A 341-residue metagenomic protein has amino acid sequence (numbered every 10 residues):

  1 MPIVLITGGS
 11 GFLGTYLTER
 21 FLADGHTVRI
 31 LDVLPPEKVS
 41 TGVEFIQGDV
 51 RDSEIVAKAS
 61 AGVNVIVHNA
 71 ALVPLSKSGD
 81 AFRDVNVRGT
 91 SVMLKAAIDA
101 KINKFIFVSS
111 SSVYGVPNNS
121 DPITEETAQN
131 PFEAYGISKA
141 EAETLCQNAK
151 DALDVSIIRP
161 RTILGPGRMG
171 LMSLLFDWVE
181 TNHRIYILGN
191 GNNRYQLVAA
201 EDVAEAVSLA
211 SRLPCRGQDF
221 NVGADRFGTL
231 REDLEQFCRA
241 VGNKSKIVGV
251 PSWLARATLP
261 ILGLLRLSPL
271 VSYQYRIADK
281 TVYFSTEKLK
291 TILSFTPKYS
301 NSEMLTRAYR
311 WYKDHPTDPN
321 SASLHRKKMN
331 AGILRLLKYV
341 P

Functional and structural regions predicted by a protein language model:
V4-D24: N-terminal Rossmann NAD(P)H-binding glycine-rich loop of SDR-like oxidoreductase domains
E37, Q47-V85, A96, Y114-V116: NAD(P)H-binding glycine-rich loop region in Rossmannoid oxidoreductase-like domains and their noncatalytic homologs
R51, A81-V92, Q129, E133 (+2 more regions): Glycine-rich NAD(P)-binding loop of the Rossmann-fold in SDR/ketoreductase-type enzymes
V92-A134, N148-A149, S156: Conserved Rossmann-fold NAD(P)-dependent oxidoreductase catalytic core, especially the SDR/UDP-sugar
F132, R161-M169, G189-A200, A224-R226 (+1 more regions): Glycine-rich "substrate-gating" loop/helix at the edge of Rossmann-like oxidoreductase active sites
E141, M169-L174, L188-S211, G217-Q218: Substrate-positioning beta->alpha
E143-P166: Conserved beta-loop-beta element that borders a ligand/cofactor-binding pocket
A210-L270, T286, S302-Y309, P319-R326 (+1 more regions): Mid/C-terminal beta-alpha module of Rossmann-like enzyme folds, strongest in SDR-family dehydrogenases/epimerases
